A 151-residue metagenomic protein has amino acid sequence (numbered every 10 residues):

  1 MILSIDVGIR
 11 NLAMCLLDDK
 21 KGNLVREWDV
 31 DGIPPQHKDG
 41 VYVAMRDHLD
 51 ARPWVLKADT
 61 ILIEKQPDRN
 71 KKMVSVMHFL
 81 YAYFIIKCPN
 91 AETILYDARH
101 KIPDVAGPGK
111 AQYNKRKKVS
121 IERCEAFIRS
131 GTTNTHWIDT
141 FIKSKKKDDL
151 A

Functional and structural regions predicted by a protein language model:
M1-A151: Phosphate- and other anionic-substrate recognition elements at nucleic-acid/protein interfaces
